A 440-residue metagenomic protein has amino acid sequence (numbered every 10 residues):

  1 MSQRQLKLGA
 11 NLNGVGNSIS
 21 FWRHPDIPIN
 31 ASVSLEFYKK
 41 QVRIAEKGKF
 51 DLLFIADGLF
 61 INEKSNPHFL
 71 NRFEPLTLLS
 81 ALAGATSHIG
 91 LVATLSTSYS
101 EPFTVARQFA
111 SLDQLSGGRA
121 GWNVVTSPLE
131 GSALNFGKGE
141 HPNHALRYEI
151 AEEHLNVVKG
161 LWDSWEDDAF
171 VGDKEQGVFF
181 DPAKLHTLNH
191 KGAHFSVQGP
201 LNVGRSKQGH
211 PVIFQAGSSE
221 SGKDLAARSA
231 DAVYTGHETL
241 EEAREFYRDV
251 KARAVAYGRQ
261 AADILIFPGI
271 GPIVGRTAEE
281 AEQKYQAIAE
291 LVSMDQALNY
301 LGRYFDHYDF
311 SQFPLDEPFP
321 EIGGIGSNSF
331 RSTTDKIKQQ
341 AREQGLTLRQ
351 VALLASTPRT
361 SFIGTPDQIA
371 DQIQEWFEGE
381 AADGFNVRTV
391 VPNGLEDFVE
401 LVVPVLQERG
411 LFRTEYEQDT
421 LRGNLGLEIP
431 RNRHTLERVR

Functional and structural regions predicted by a protein language model:
M1-T86, Q208-P211, I337, L436-R440: N-terminal beta1-alpha1-beta2 module of alpha/beta enzyme domains
S2-G16, A145-Q208, E241-R248, A252-E375 (+1 more regions): An alpha-helical appendage that flanks or caps ligand/catalytic pockets
S2-Q3, E46-K47, L79-S87, D113-R119 (+2 more regions): Acidic (Asp/Glu)-rich catalytic clusters
L6-A10, L53-I55, I89-L95, G118-V124 (+5 more regions): Hydrophobic faces of well-ordered beta-strands that scaffold small-molecule active sites in alpha/beta enzyme cores
L8, A45, K49, L82 (+8 more regions): Conserved, mostly hydrophobic/aromatic
F21-E36, T94-F103, G139-H141, K207-E220 (+2 more regions): Active-site mouth loops of central-metabolism enzymes
N66-V92, V255-Y257, E396-T414: Alpha-helix-loop-beta-strand connector modules within alpha/beta enzyme cores
A85, G90-F136, P142-A145, I150-H154: Hydrophobic or amphipathic alpha-helical targeting/insertion segments
